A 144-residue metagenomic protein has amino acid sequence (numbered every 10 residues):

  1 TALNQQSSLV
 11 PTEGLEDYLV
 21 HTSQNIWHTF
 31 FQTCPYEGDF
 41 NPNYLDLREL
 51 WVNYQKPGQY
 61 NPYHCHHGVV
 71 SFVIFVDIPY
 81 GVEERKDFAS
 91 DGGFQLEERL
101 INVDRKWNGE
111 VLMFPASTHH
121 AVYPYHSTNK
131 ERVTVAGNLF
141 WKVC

Functional and structural regions predicted by a protein language model:
T1-N43, W51, Q55-N61: Non-heme Fe(II)/2-oxoglutarate
D46-Y123, K130-V143: Catalytic core of non-heme Fe(II) oxygenases with the double-stranded beta-helix
